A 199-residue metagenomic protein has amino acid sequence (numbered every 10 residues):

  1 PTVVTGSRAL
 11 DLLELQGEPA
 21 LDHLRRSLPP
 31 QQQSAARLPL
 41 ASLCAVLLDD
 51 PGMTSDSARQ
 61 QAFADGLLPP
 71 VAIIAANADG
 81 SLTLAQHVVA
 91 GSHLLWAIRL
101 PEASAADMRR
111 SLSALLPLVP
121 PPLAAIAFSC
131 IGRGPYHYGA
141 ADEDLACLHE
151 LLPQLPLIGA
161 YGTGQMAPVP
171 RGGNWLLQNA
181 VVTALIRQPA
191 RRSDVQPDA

Functional and structural regions predicted by a protein language model:
P1-L155, A160-A199: Small-residue-enriched flexible segments
